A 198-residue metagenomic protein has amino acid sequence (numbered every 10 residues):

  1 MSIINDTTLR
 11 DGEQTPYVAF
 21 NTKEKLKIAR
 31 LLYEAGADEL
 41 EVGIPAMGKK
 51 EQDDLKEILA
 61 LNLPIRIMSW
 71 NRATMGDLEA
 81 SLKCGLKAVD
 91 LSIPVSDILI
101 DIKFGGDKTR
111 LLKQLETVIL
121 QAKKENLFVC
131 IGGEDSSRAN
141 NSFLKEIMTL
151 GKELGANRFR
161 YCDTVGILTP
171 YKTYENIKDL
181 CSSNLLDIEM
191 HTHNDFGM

Functional and structural regions predicted by a protein language model:
S2-I4, D11-L40, E57-L61, M75-I188: Alpha/beta enzyme core
N5, M68: Residues in well-ordered beta-strands of folded domains
A46-L63, S69, T74-E79: N-terminal active-site wall of soluble small-molecule enzyme domains
E189-H193: Histidine-centered divalent metal-coordination motifs
N194-M198: Thiamine diphosphate
